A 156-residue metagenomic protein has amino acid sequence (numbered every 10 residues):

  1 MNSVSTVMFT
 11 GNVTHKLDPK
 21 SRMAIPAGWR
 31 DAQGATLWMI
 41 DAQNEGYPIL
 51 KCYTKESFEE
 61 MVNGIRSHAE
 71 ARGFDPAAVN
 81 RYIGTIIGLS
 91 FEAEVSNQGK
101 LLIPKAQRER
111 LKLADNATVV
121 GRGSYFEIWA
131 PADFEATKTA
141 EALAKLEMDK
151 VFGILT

Functional and structural regions predicted by a protein language model:
M1-H15, P19-K20, G28-A93, N97-Q98 (+1 more regions): Flexible "stalk/tail and boundary" regions
